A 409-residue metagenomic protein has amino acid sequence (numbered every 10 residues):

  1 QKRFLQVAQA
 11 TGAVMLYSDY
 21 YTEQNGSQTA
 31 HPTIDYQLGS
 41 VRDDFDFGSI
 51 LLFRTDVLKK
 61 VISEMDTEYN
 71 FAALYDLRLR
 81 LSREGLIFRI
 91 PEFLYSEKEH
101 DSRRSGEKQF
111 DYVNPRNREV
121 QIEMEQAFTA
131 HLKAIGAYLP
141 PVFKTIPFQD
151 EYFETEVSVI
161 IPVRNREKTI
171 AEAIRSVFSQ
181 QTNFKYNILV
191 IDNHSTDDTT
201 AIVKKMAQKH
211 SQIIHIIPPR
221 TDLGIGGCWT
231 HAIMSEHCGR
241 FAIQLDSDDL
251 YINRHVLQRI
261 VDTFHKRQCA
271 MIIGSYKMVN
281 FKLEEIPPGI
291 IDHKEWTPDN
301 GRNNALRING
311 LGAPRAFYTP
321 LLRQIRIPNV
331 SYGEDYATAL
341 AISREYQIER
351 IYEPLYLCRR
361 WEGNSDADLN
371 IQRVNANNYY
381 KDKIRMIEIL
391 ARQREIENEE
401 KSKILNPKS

Functional and structural regions predicted by a protein language model:
Q1, G239-L250: Short beta-strand-to-loop acidic/aromatic patch adjacent to the donor-nucleotide binding site
K2-A30, H255-P288: Conserved donor NDP-sugar-binding/catalytic core segment of glycosyltransferases
T29-F53, K294-A316: A recurrent flexible, glycine/aromatic-enriched loop bordering the glycosyltransferase active site that acts as
E68-L77, S331-T338: Acidic donor-binding loop at a coil-to-helix junction in glycosyltransferase catalytic cores that engages
F88-L94, H100, S275, E349-L355 (+1 more regions): Catalytic beta-strand/loop signature of glycosyltransferases that borders the donor
R175-K185: Short, acidic, metal-binding catalytic loop of nucleotide-sugar glycosyltransferases
D192-I202, T221: A conserved acidic beta->alpha catalytic loop
P219-H237: Glycine-rich, basic loop-to-helix element that forms the pyrophosphate-binding segment of sugar-nucleotide handling
